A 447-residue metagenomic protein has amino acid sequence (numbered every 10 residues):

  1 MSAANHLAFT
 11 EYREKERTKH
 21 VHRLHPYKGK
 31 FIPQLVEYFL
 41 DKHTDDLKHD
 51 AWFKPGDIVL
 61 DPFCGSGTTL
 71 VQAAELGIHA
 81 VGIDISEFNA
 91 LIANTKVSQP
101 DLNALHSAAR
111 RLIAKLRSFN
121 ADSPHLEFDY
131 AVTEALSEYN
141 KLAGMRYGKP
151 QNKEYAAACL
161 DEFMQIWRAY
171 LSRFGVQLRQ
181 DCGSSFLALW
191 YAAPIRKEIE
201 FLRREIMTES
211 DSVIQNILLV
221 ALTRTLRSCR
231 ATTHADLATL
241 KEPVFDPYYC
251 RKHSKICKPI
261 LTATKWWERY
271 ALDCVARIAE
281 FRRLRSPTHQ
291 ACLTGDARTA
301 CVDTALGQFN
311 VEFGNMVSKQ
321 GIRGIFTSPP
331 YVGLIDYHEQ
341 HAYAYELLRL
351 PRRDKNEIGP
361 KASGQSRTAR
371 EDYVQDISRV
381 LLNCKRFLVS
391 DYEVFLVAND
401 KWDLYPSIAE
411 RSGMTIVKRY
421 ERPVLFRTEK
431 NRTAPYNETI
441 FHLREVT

Functional and structural regions predicted by a protein language model:
M1-W52: S-adenosyl-L-methionine
H22-P26, G183-W190, R367-Y373, V394-D400: Acceptor-substrate binding/catalytic loop of class I
I32, D45-A121, P247, I256-A300 (+6 more regions): Conserved S-adenosyl-L-methionine
I32-L35, F39, I195-E198, L202 (+2 more regions): Alpha-helical packing segments of well-folded alpha/beta enzyme cores
F88-E198, L202-E205, L350-S363: Conserved phosphoryl-transfer catalytic core
R168-I325, V332: SAM-dependent nucleic-acid methyltransferase catalytic core
D303, N310-I325, P330-S390: SAM-dependent methyltransferase catalytic-core segment centered on the flexible catalytic loop and adjoining short
V389, S412, T428-T447: Core SAM-dependent methyltransferase catalytic element
